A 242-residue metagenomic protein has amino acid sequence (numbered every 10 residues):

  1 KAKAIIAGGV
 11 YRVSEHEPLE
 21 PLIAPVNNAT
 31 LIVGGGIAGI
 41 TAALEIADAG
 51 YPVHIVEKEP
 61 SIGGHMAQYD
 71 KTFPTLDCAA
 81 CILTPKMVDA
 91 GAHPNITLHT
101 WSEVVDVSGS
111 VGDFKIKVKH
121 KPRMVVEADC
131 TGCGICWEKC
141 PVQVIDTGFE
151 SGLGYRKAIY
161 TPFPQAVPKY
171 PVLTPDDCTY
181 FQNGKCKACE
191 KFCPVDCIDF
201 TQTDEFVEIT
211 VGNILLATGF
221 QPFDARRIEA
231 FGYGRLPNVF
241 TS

Functional and structural regions predicted by a protein language model:
K1-A4, A67-V104, V118, G148-L173 (+1 more regions): N-terminal glycine-rich dinucleotide-binding loop that anchors FAD/FMN and/or NAD(P) in oxidoreductases
A2-P18, K117, T147, F192-D196 (+1 more regions): Short, structured interface segments
Y11-N28, E205: A short, basic/flexible loop-to-alpha-helix module at the beginning of a structural domain
A29-I55: N-terminal Rossmann-like FAD-binding beta1-loop-alpha1 element of flavoenzymes
V33-A38, A128, C133, F181 (+1 more regions): Glycine-rich Rossmann-fold phosphate-binding loop(s) that bind the pyrophosphate of adenine dinucleotide cofactors
A38, P60-S61, Q221: Conserved Rossmann-like nucleotide-cofactor binding loop
A47-S61, N95, S108-V111, K115 (+6 more regions): Iron-sulfur cluster-binding cysteine motifs and their immediate structural context in ferredoxin-like electron-transfer
V142, T218-G234: Flavin (primarily FAD) binding-site architecture
